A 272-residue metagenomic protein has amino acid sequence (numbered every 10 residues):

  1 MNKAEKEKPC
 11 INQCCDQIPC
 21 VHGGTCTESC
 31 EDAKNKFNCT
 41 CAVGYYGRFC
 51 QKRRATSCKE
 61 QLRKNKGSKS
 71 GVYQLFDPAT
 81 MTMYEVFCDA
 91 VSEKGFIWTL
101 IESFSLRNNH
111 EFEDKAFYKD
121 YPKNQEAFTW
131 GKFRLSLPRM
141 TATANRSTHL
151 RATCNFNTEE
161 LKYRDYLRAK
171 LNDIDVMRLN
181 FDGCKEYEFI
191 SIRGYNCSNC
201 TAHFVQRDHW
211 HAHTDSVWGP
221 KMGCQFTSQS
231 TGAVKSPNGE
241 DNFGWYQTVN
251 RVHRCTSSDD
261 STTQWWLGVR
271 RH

Functional and structural regions predicted by a protein language model:
M1-H272: Mature extracellular or lumenal effector domains of secreted proteins and single-pass membrane receptors/adhesion
